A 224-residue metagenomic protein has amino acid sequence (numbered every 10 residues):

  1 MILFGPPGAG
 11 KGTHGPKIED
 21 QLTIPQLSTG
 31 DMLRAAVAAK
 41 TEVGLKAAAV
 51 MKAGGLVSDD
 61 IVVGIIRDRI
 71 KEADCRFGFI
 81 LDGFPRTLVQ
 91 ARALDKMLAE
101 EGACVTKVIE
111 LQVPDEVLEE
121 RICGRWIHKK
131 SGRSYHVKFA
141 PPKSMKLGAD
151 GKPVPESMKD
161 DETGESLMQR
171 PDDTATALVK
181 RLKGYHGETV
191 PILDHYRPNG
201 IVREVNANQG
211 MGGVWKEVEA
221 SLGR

Functional and structural regions predicted by a protein language model:
M1-R224: Glycine-rich phosphate-binding loop of ATP-dependent small-molecule kinases
